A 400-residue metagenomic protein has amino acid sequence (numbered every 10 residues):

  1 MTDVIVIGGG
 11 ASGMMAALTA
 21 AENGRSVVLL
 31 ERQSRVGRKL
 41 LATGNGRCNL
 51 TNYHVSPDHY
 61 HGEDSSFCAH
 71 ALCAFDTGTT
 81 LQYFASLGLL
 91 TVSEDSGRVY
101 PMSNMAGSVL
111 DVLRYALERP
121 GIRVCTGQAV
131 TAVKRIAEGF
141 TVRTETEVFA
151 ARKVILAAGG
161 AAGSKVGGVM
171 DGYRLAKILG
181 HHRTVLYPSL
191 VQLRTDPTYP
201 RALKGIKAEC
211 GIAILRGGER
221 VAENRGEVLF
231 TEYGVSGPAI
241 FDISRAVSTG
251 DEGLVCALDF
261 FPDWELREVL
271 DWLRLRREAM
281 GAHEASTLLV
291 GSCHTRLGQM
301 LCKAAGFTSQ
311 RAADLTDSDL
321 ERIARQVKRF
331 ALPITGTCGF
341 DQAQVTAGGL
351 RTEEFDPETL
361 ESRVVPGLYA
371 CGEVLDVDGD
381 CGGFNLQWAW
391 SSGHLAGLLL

Functional and structural regions predicted by a protein language model:
M1-S12: Beta1/beta-strand and adjacent pyrophosphate-binding region of the FAD-binding site in flavoprotein oxidoreductases
I5, A21-N45: Glycine-rich FAD pyrophosphate-binding loop
I5-I7, L30, V130, V148-K165 (+3 more regions): Short hydrophobic core segments
S34-V36, L41-A42, L50-P57, L90 (+2 more regions): An anion/pyrophosphate-binding glycine-rich loop and adjacent beta-alpha core in soluble alpha-beta enzymes
R47-S93: Glycine-rich active-site loop/strand segments that organize a redox cofactor
T126, G298-D378: A glycine-rich dinucleotide-binding beta-alpha-beta segment and adjacent secondary-structure elements that constitute
T126-G139: A conserved short coil-to-beta-strand element within the FAD-binding core of flavoproteins
K153-Y199: Glycine-rich loop(s) and the adjacent beta-strand/alpha-helix scaffold that form part
